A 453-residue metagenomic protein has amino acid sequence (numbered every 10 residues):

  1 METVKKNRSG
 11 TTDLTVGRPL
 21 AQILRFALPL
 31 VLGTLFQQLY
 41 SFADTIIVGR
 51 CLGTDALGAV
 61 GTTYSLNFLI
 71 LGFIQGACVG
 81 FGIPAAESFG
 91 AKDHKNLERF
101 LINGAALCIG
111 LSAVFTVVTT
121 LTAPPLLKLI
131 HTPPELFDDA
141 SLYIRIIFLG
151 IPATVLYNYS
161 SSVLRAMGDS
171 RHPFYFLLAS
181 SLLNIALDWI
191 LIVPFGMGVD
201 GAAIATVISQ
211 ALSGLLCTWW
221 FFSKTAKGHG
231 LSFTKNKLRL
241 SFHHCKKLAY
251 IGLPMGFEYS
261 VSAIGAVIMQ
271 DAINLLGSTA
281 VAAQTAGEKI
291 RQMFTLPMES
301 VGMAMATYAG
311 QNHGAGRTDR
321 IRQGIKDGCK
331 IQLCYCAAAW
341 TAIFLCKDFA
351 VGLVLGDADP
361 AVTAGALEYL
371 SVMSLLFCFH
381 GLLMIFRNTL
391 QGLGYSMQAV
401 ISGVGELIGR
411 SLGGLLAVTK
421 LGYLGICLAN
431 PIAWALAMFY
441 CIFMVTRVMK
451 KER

Functional and structural regions predicted by a protein language model:
M1-A27, A85-G150, P194-L253, A309-L376 (+1 more regions): Short alpha-helical transmembrane segments in multi-pass integral membrane proteins
V16, L20-L39, A43, L66 (+8 more regions): Residue-level signal for short hydrophobic patches within transmembrane helices of multi-pass membrane transporters
R25-D44, I146, Y157, S180 (+4 more regions): Transmembrane helical elements of multi-pass membrane transporters/channels
L30, T34, I46, I83 (+15 more regions): Transmembrane alpha-helix boundary and packing residues in multipass membrane permease domains and related
L35, L39-G58, L127-P134, I190-M197 (+4 more regions): Helix-terminus/linker motif at the lipid-water interface of multi-pass membrane proteins
F42-T45, V117, Y159-V163, L182-I190 (+6 more regions): Alpha-helical transmembrane segments of multipass membrane proteins
L57-V117, T154-P173, A283-K347, H380-S402: Small-residue-rich hydrophobic transmembrane alpha-helices
C78, I146-R165, P173-S181, A202-C217 (+4 more regions): Short runs within selected transmembrane alpha-helices of multi-pass transporters and secretion channels
